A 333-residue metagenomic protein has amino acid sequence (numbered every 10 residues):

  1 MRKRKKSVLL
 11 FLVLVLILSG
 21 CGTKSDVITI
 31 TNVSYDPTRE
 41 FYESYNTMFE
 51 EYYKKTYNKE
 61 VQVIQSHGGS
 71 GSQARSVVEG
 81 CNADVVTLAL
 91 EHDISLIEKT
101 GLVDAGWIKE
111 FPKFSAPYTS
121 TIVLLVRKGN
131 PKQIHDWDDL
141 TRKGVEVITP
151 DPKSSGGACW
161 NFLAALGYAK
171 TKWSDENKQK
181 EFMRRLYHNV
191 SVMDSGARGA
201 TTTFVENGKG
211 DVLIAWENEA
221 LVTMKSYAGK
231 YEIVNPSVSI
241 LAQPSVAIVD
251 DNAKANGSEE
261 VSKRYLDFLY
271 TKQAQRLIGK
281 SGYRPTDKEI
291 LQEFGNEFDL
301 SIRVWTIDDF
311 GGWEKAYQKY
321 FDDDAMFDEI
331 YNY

Functional and structural regions predicted by a protein language model:
I17-G20: C-terminal motif of bacterial Sec signal peptides marking the signal peptidase cleavage site
G22-K24: Bacterial signal peptide processing site
D26-S154, E293-E297, Y331: N-terminal segment of the mature folded domain
V33-Y35, V126-K128, V145-K172, L186-V190 (+1 more regions): Short beta-strand->loop
A116-T121, M183-Y187, M193-S195, S226-E259 (+1 more regions): Periplasmic-binding protein-like
G129-H135, S154, G167-D175, N252-E260: Short helix-loop capping/hinge motifs at secondary-structure junctions, enriched in acidic/polar residues
K172-S237: Ligand-binding pocket segment of bilobal, Venus flytrap-like solute-binding proteins
A253-Y333: Extracellular/periplasmic juxtamembrane helices and adjacent flexible linkers that interface with membrane partners
